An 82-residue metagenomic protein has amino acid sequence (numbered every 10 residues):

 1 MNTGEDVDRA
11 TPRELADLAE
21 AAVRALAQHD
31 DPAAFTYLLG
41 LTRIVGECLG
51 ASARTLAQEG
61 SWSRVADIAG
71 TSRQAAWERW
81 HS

Functional and structural regions predicted by a protein language model:
M1-A27: General nucleic-acid-binding
Q28-A51: Short, Lys/Arg-enriched anionic-surface-contact patches
T55-A57: Short amphipathic helical patch at the helix-1/turn junction of helix-turn-helix
E59-S61: Residue-level signal for the short linker/turn that defines the boundary of a DNA-recognition helix
V65-A66: The alpha-helix within a helix-turn-helix
Q74: Key DNA-contact positions within bacterial/archaeal DNA-binding proteins
W77-E78: Key DNA-contacting residues within the recognition helix of helix-turn-helix
